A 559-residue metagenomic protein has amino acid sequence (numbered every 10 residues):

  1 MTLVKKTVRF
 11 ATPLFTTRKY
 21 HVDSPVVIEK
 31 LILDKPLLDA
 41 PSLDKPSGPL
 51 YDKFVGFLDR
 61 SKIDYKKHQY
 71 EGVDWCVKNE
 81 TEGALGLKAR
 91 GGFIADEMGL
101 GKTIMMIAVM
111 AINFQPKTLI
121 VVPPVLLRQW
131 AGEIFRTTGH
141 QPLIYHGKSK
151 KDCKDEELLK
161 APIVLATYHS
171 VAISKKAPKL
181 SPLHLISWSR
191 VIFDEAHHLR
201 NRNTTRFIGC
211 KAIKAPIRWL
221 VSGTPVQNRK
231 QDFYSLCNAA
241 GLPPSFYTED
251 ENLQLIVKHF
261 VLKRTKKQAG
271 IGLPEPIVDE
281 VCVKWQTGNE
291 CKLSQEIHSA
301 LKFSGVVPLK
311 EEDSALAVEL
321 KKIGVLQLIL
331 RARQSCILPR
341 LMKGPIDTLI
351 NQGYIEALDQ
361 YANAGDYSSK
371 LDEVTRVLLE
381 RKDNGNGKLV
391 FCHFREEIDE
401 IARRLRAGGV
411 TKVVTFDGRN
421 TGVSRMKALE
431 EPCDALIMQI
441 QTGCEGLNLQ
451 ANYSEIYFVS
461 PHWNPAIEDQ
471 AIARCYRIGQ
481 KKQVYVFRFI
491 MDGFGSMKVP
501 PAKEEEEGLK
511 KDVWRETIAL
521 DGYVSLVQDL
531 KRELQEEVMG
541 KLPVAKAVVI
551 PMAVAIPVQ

Functional and structural regions predicted by a protein language model:
D44-F93: Conserved pre-motif I regulatory segment
K62, L87-G91, E97, M105 (+4 more regions): Conserved Helicase C-terminal RecA-like lobe
V77-E82, G101-P116, A240: Walker A/P-loop NTP-binding motif
M98, P216-R229: Conserved helicase ATPase motor motifs in RecA-like P-loop NTPase domains
P116-R136, F394-E396: Conserved Walker A/P-loop ATP-binding site and its immediately adjacent core in helicase/helicase-like ATPase domains
L165-A166, S170, H184-L185, T205-A215 (+4 more regions): Inter-lobe coupling linker of SF2 helicases/translocases
S174, N228-K230, I398-E400, M426 (+2 more regions): SF2 helicase motor core recognition
W463-Q559: A conserved SF2-helicase RecA2
